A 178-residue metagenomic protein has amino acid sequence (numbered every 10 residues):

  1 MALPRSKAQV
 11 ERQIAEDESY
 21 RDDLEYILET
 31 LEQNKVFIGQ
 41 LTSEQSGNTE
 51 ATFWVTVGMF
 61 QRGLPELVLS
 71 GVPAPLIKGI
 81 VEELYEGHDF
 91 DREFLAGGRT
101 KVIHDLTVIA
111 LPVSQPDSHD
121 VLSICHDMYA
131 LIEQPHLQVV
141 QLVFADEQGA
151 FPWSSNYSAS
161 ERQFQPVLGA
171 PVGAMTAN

Functional and structural regions predicted by a protein language model:
M1-G47, M59-L64, V68-N178: Acidic, proline/glycine-rich low-complexity IDRs
T52-T56: A short, structured beta-strand/loop element
